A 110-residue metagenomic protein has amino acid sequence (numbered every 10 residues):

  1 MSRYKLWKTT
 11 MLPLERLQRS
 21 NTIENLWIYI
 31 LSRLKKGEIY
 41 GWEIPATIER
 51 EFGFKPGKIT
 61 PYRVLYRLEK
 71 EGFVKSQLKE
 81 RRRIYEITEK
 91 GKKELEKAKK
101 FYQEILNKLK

Functional and structural regions predicted by a protein language model:
M1-R3, T47, E80: Long, compositionally biased intrinsically disordered regions
S2-R19: Short, Lys/Arg-enriched N-terminal segment that forms or immediately precedes the first helix of a structured domain
K5, K93-K110: Amphipathic alpha-helical dimerization/coiled-coil segments that flank or bridge DNA-binding/regulatory modules
Q18-T60: N-terminal helix-turn-helix DNA-binding core of bacterial DNA-binding proteins
Y62-R67: Short, hydrophobic-biased segments on the C-terminal half of alpha helices that form "recognition helices"
E69-E80, E86: Beta-hairpin "wing" of winged helix-turn-helix
E80-K99: Basic, amphipathic "hinge/linker" alpha-helix immediately C-terminal to the N-terminal HTH DNA-binding motif
